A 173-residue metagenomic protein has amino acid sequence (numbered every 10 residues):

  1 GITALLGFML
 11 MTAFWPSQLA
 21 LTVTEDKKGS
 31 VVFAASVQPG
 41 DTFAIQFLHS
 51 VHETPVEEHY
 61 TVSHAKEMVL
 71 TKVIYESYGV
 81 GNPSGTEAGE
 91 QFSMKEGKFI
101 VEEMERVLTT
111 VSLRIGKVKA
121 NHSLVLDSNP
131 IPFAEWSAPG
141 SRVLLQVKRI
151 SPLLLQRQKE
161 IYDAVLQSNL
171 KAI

Functional and structural regions predicted by a protein language model:
G1-P16: Hydrophobic membrane-insertion alpha-helices, especially the h-region of bacterial N-terminal signal peptides
T12-F14, S36, V51, T61 (+3 more regions): Sterically constrained small-residue positions within well-ordered secondary structures of folded domains
A13-L19, G116-N121: A short, compositionally biased
P16-Q18, G40, E96, G140: Sequence-level motif detector for i,i+2 pairs with an aromatic at +2
V23-Y75: N-terminal secretory signal peptides
M68, N82-I173: Mature, soluble, non-transmembrane domains
Y78-V80: Mature extracytoplasmic/periplasmic domains
